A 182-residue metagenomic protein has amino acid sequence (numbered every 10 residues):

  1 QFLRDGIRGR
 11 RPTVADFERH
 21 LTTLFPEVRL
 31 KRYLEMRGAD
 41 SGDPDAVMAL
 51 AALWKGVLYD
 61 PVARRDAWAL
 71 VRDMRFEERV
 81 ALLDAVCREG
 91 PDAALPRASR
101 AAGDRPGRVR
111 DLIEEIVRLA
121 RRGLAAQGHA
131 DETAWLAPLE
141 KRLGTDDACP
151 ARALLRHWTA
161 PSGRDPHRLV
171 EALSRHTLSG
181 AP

Functional and structural regions predicted by a protein language model:
Q1-P182: C-terminal accessory/tail domains of diverse enzymes
